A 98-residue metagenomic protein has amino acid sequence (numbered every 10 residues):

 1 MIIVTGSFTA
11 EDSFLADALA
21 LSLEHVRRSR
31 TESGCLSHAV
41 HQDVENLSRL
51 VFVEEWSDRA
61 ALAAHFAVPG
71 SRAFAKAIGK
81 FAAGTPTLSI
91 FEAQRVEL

Functional and structural regions predicted by a protein language model:
M1-I2, A16-D17, S33-C35: Short, flexible segments with low predicted structural confidence
I2, V40-N46, F74-L98: Glycine-rich beta-strand-turn "strand-cap" elements at beta-sheet edges
I2-F8: Active-site-flanking beta-strand signature of metal-NTP-handling nucleotidyl enzymes and homologous cyclase-like
G6, A18, H38-V40, L50-F52 (+1 more regions): Hydrophobic packing within well-folded, soluble alpha/beta domains
A10-L15: Short, surface-exposed ligand-recognition loops at beta-strand->loop->(often short) alpha-helix junctions that present
A20, R28-L36, E55-S89: An amphipathic, aromatic/His-enriched active-site/gating alpha helix that lines ligand/cofactor pockets
V26-V51: Short, glycine- and small/hydrophobic-rich beta-strand elements in well-ordered beta-sheets
